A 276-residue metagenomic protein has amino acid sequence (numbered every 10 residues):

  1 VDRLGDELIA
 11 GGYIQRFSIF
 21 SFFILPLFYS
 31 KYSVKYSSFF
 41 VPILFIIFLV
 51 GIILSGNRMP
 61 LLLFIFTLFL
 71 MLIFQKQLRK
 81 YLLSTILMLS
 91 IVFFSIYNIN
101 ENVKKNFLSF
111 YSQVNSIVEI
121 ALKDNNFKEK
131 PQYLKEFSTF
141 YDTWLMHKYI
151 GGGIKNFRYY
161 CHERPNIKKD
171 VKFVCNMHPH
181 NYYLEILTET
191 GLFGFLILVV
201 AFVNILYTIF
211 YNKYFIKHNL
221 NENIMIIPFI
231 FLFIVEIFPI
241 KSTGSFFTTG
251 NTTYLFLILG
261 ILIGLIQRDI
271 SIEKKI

Functional and structural regions predicted by a protein language model:
D2-L8, I53-L63, M177-N181, I240-Y254: Membrane-interface catalytic loops of GT-C/OST-like multi-pass glycosylation enzymes that act
G5-Q77, S84-M88, N98, N204-Y211 (+2 more regions): Alpha-helical transmembrane segments of multi-pass inner-membrane proteins
D6, I53, S138-Y141, H147-I150 (+1 more regions): A conserved mid-to-late transmembrane alpha helix and its immediate loop/hinge that forms the functional core
F23, I65-F69, I226-I276: Transmembrane alpha-helices of multi-pass inner-membrane enzymes
F28-F39, R79-L83, F215-I224, I266-I276: Transmembrane signal-anchor hairpin modules in multi-pass inner-membrane enzymes, especially those that act on
F69, I73, L78, L82 (+1 more regions): Hydrophobic transmembrane alpha-helices and their immediate junctions
Q75-K123, S138-M146, I154: A membrane-periplasm/extracellular boundary helix in multi-pass inner-membrane enzymes that assemble envelope glycans
S112-H162, C175-E185: Membrane-interface loop/short-helix elements at transmembrane-helix boundaries of multipass membrane proteins
